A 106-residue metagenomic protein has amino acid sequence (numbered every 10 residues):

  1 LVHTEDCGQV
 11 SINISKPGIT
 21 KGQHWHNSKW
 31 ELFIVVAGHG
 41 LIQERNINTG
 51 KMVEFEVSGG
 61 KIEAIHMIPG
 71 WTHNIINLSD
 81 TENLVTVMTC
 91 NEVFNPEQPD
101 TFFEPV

Functional and structural regions predicted by a protein language model:
L1, K21-N27, I34, F55-V57 (+1 more regions): Short histidine-centered beta-strand/loop micro-motifs that create catalytic or ligand/metal-coordination sites
L1-G22: A short glycine-rich, His/Asp/Glu-containing loop-to-beta-strand
D6, S28, N48-T49, G60 (+1 more regions): Short strand-connecting beta-turns/loops that link adjacent beta-strands
G18, W30, G60-I62, G70-T72 (+1 more regions): A generic structural motif
G22-H24, I42-E44, A64-M67, H73-D80: Short beta-strand His + acidic residue motifs that chelate non-heme Fe in jelly-roll/DSBH and cupin folds
S28-N46: Glycine- and acidic-residue-biased ligand/ion/polar-headgroup-sensing regions
N46-G70: Short acidic-glycine-tyrosine-enriched beta hairpin
T49-K51, F55, T72, I76-V106: Double-stranded beta-helix
